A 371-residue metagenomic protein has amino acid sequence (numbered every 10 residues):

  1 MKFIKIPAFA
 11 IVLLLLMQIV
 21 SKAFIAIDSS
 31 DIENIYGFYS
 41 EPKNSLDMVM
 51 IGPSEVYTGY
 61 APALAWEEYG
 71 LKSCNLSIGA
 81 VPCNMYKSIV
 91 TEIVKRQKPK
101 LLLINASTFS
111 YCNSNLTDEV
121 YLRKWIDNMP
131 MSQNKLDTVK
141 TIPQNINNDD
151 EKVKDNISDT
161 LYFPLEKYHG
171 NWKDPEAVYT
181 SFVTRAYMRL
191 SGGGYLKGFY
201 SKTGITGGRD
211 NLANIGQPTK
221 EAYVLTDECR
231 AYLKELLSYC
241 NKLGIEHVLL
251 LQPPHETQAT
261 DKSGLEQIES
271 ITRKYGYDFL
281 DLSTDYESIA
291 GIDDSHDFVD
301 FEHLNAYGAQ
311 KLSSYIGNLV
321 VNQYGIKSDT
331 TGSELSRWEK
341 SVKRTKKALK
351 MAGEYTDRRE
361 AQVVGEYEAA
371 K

Functional and structural regions predicted by a protein language model:
K2-K22: Hydrophobic membrane-insertion alpha-helices, especially the h-region of bacterial N-terminal signal peptides
F24-S45: Alpha-helical transmembrane signal-anchor/signal-peptide segments
S45-D47, L71-K72, K98-L101, N241-V248 (+1 more regions): Loop/turn elements at helix/coil->beta-strand transitions in domains of secreted/extracellular proteins
I51, E55-I142: Membrane-embedded segments
A80-N84, V224-C229, H255-S263: Acidic-and-aromatic substrate-binding clefts and catalytic sites of carbohydrate-active enzymes
V120-L243, T331-K371: Secreted/periplasmic serine-hydrolase-like ester/acetyl group-modifying domain
K234-D261: Active-site segments of SGNH/GDSL-like serine hydrolases that catalyze O-acetyl group transfer/hydrolysis on lipids
K262-E339, R344-E368: C-terminal regions of proteins
